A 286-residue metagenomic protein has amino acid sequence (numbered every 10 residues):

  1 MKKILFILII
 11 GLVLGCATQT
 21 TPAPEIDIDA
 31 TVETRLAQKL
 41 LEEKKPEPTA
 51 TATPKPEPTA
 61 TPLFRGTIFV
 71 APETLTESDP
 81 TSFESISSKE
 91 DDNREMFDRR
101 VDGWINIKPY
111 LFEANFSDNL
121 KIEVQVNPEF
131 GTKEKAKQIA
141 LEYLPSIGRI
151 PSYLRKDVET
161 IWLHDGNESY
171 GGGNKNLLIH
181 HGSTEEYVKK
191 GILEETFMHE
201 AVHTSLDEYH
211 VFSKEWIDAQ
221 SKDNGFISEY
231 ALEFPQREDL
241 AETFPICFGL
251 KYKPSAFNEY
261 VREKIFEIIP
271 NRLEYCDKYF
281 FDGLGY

Functional and structural regions predicted by a protein language model:
I4-V13: Sec-dependent N-terminal signal peptides
C16-L63: Ser/Thr-rich, Proline-interspersed low-complexity disordered segments
A60-E77: Intrinsically disordered, low-structural-confidence terminal and linker regions
D79-L177: Auxiliary, metal-adjacent structural segments of Zn-dependent hydrolase domains
G173-N174, S205-A219: A structural motif
H180-F197: Short pre-active-site segment immediately N-terminal to the catalytic Zn-binding motif
E194-H210, A241: Active-site recognition of the HExxH zinc-binding catalytic motif
D218-Y286: Metalloprotease/metallohydrolase-associated module, dominated by Zn2+-dependent proteases
